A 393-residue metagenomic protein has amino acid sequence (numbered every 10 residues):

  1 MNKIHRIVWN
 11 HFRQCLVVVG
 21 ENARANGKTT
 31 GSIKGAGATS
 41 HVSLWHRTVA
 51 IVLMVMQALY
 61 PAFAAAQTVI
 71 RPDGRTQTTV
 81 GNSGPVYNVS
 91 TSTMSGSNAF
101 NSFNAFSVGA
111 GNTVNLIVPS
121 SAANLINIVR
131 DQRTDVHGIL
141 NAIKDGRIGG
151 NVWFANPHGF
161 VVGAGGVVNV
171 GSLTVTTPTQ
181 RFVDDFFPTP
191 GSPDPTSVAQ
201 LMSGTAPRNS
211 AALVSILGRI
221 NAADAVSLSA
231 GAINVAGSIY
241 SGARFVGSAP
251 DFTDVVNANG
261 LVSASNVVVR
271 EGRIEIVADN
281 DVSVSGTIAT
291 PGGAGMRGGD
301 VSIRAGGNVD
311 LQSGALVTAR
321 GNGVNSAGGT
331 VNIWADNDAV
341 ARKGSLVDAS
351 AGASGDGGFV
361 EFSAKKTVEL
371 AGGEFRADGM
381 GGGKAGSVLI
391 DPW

Functional and structural regions predicted by a protein language model:
N2, C15, R24, K28-G35 (+1 more regions): Extracellular and secretory-pathway beta-repeat/beta-biased strand scaffolds
H5-V8, C15-V17: Extracellular disulfide-bonded cysteine-rich modules/repeats
V8-W9, F154: Hydrophobic beta-strand positions
